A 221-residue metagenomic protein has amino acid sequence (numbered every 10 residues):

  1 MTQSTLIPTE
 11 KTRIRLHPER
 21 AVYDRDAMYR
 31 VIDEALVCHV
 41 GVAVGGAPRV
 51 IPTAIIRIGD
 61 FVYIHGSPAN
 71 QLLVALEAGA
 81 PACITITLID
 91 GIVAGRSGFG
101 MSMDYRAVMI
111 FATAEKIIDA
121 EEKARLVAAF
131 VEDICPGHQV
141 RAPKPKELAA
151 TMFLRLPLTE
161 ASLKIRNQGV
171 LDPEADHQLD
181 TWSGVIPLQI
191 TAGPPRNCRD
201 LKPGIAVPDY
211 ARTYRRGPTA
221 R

Functional and structural regions predicted by a protein language model:
M1-K11, E122-R221: C-terminal edge-of-domain segments
T5-Y63: An N-terminal domain-cap segment
Y29, L73, G98-G100, P143-K146: A generic local secondary-structure boundary/capping motif
L36, I51, I58-D60, A78-A82 (+3 more regions): A generic structural signal for short beta-strands and their flanking turns/coil linkers
F61-Y63, C83, K164: General beta-strand recognition
A69-A128: Short, structured beta-strand-loop surface elements
